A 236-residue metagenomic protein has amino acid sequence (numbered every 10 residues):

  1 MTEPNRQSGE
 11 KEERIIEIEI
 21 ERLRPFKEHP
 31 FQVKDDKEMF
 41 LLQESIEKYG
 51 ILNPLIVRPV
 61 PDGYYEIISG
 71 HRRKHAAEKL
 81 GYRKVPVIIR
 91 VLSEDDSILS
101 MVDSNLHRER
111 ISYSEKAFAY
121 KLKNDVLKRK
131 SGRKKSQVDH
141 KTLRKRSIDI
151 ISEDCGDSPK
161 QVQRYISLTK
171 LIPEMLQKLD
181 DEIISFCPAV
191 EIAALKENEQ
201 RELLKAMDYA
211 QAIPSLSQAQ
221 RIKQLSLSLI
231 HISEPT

Functional and structural regions predicted by a protein language model:
M1-R90, D96-R110: Short, charged/polar connector segments at secondary-structure boundaries
F31-Q32, M39-F40, H75-K170, D180 (+2 more regions): Amphipathic, charge-rich alpha-helical segments that serve as recognition/docking helices
Q32, I51-N53, Q137, Q200 (+1 more regions): Glutamine-centric residue-chemistry signal
F40-Q43, K121, R201, K205: Amphipathic, non-transmembrane alpha-helical secondary structure
E66, E115, E234: Acidic-residue sensor for enzyme active/binding pockets
S167-P173, I183-L229: EF-Ts-like protein-protein interaction surfaces
S228-T236: Residue-level detector of conserved catalytic or cofactor/ligand-binding positions in enzyme active sites
